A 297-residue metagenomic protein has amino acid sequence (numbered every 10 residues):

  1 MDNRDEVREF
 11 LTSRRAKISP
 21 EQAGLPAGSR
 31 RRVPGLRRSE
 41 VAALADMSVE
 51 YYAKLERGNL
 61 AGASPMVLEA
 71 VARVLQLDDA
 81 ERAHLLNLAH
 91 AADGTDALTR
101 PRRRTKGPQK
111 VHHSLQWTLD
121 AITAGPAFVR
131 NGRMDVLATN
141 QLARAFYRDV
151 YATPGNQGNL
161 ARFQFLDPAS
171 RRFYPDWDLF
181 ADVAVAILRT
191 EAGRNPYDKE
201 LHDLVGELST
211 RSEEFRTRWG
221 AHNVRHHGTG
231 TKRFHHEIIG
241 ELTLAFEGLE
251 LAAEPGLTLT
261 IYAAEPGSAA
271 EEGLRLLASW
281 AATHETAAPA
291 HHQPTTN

Functional and structural regions predicted by a protein language model:
M1-L36: A short, Lys/Arg-rich alpha-helix, primarily the initiator
M1-T12, A63-K110: Short amphipathic recognition helices of helix-turn-helix/homeodomain-type DNA-binding modules
T12, A43, R73, N87 (+3 more regions): Short polybasic/polar patches that bind polyanions
T12-S19, L86, H90, D120 (+2 more regions): Amphipathic, well-packed alpha-helical segments that form the structural scaffold of globular domains
Q22-L36, D96-S114, L119-A121: An N-terminal domain-cap segment
G28-R32, R38-S39, A45-G62, A72: Recognition helix of helix-turn-helix/homeodomain-like DNA-binding domains that insert into the DNA major groove
R57, L86-H90, D135, G206: Short amphipathic alpha-helical surface patches that mediate protein-protein
P108-Q109, H113-N297: Hydrophobic protein-protein interaction segments
